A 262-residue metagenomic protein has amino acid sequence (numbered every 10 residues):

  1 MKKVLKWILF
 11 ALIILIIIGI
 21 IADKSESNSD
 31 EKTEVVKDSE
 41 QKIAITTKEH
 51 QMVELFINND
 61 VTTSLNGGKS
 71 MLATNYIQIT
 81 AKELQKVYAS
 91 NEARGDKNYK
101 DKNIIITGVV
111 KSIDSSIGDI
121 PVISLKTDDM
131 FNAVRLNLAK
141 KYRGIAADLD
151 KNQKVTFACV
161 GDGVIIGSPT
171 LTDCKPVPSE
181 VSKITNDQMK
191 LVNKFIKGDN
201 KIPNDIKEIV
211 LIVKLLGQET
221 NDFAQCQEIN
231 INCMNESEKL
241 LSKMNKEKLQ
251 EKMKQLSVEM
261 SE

Functional and structural regions predicted by a protein language model:
M1-K6: Positively charged n-region of N-terminal signal peptides that target proteins for export
W7-A22: Hydrophobic membrane-insertion alpha-helices, especially the h-region of bacterial N-terminal signal peptides
I18, T107, A158: Short glycine-rich loop/turn motifs that provide flexible caps or phosphate-binding loops at active sites
I20-E31: Hydrophobic single-pass membrane-insertion segments
T33-N103: OB-fold nucleic-acid-binding modules
H50, L55-A73, K111-E262: OB-fold single-stranded nucleic acid-binding module
K86-K97, I106-V109, R135-I145: N-terminal post-signal-peptidase region of extra-cytosolic proteins
N98-I106, Q153-T156: Short coil-to-beta-strand transition motifs
